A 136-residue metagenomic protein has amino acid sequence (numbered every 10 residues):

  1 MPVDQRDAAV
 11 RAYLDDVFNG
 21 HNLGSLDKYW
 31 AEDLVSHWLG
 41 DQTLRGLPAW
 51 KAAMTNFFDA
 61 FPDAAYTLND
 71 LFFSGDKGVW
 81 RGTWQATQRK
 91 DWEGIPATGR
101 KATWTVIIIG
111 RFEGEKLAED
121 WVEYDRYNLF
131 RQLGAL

Functional and structural regions predicted by a protein language model:
M1-L136: C-terminal and inter-domain tail/linker signature
